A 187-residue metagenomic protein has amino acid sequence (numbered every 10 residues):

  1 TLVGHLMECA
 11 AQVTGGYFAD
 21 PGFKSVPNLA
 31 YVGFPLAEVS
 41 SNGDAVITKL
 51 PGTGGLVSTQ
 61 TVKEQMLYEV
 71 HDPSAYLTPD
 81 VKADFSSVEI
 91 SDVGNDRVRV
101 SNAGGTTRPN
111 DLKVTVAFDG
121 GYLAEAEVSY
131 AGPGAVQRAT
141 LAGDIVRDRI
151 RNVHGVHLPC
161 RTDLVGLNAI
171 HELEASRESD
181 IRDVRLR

Functional and structural regions predicted by a protein language model:
T1-L2, G132: Short, structured coil/loop segments at alpha-helix boundaries
L2-P109, K113-F118, L123-E127, R138: A conserved active-site cap/scaffold subdomain adjacent to cofactor or substrate pockets
A103, R108-R187: C-terminal non-catalytic interaction/assembly regions of soluble proteins
